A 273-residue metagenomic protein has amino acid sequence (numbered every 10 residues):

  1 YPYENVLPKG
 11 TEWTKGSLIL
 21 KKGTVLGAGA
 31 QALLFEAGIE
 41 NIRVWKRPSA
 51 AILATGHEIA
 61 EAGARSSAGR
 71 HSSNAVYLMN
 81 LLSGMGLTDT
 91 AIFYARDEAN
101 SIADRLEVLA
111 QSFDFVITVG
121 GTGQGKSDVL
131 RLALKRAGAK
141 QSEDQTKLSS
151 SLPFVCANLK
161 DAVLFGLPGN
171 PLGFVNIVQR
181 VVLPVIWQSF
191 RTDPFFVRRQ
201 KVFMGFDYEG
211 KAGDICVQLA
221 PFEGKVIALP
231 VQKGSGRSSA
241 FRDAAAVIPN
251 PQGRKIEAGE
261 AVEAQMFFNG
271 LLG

Functional and structural regions predicted by a protein language model:
Y1-Y94, V247, F268-N269: Short, glycine/charged-enriched hinge/interface segments at domain edges or termini
K21, I52-T55, T118-G120, K147 (+1 more regions): Short beta-strand segments
L53, F93, I117, C156 (+1 more regions): Hydrophobic/aromatic beta-strand patches that form the interior of the parallel beta-sheet core in alpha/beta enzyme
H57-E58, G121-S127, G169-L172: Short glycine-rich anion-binding loops that position phosphate/pyrophosphate groups of nucleotides and phosphorylated
R70-A75, R96-I102, Q145-P153: A general structural motif
V76-R136: N-terminal small/polar loop signature for handling phosphorylated ligands or for N-terminal nucleophile
A133-G273: Flexible glycine/proline-rich
